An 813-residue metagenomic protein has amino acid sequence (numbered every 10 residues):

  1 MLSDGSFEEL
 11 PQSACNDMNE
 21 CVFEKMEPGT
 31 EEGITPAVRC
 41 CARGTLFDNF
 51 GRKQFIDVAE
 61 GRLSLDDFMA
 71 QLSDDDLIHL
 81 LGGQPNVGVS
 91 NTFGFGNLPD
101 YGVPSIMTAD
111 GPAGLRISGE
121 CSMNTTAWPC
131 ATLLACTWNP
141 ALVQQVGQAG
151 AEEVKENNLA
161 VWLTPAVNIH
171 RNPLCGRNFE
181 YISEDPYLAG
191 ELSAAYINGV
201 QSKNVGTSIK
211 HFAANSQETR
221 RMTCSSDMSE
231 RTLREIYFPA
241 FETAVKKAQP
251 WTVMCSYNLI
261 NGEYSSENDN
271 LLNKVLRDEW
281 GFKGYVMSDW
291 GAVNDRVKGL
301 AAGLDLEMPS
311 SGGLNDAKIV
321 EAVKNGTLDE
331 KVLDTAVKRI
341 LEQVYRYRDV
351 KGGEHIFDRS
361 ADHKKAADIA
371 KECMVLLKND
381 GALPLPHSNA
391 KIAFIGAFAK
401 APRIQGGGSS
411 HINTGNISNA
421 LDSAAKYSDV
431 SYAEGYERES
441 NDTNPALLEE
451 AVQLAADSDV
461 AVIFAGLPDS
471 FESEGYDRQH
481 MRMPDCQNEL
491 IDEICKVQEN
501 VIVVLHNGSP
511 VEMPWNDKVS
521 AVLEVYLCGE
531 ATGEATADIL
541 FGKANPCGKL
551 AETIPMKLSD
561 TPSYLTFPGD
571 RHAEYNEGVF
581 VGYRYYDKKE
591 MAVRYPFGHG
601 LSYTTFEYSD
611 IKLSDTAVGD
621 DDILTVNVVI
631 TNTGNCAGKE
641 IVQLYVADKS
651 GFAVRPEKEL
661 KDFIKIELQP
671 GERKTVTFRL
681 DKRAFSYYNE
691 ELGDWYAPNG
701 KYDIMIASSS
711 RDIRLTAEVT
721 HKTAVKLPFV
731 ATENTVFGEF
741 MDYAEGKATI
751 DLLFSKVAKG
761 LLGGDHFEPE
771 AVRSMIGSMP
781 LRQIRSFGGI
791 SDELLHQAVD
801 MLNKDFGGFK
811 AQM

Functional and structural regions predicted by a protein language model:
M1, K722-D742: Low-complexity, Pro/Ser/Thr- and charge-rich linker/hinge segments at domain boundaries
M1-S686, K701-M705, S710: Glycoside hydrolase catalytic-domain context in secreted enzymes
R52-I56, D305-S310, A724-L727, V736-F737 (+1 more regions): A short, ordered amphipathic alpha-helix with a cationic face
E60, L314, A731-T732, E745: Alpha-helix N-cap/N′ positions at the starts of helices
G693, P698-G700: A glycine-anchored, Pro-Gly-centered beta-turn/N-cap motif
P698, T716-H721, F740, G746-M813: Intrinsically disordered, low-complexity regulatory regions in eukaryotic proteins
R711-L727: Short beta-strand elements
